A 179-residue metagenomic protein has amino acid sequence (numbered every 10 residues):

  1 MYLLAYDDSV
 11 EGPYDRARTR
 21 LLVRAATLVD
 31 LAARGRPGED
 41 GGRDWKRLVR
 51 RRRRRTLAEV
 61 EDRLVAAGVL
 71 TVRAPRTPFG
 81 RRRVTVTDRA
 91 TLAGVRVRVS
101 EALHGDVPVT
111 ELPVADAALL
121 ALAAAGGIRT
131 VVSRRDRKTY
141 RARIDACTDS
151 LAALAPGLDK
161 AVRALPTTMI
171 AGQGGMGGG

Functional and structural regions predicted by a protein language model:
M1-E59, V65, T168-G178: Short, amphipathic alpha-helical interface elements at domain boundaries that mediate macromolecular binding
L21, A26, A33-E39, R76 (+1 more regions): Extended intrinsically disordered, low-complexity coil regions enriched in Ser, Thr, Gly, Ala and often Pro
D40, A74, L92-G94: Short, compositionally biased low-complexity segments
K46-R54, R81, T85, R89 (+1 more regions): Short, surface-exposed loop/turn motifs that are enriched in glycine and acidic residues and include a nearby proline
E61-R63, R73-F79, R83: Membrane-proximal, non-transmembrane interface segments of integral membrane proteins
V69-L70: Hydrophobic, aromatic-enriched interface-forming segments
T85-V86, A90-G179: Glycine-rich, aromatic-bearing surface loops/beta-hairpins
